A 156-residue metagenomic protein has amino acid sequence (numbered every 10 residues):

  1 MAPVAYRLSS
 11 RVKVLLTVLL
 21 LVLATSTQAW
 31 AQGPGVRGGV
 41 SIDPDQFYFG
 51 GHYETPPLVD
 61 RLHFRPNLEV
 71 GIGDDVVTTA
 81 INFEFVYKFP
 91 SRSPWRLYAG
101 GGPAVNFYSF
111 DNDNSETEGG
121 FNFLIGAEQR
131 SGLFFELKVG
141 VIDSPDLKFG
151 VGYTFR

Functional and structural regions predicted by a protein language model:
M1-Q32: Cleavable N-terminal export/targeting peptides
R11-V12, L19, F49, F121-F123: Residue-level marker for the onset of beta-strands and adjacent loop->beta junctions in well-ordered domains
Q32, D45-F49, D75-I81, W95 (+3 more regions): Residues that define the transmembrane beta-barrel architecture of outer-membrane proteins
Q32-I42, R61-I72, A99-F107, G132-I142: Transmembrane beta-strand segments that form the barrel wall of outer-membrane beta-barrel proteins
R37, G50-E54, E84-V86, L124-E128 (+1 more regions): Outer-membrane beta-barrel architecture
G50-D113, F155-R156: Gram-negative (and chloroplast) outer-membrane scaffold detector with strong preference for beta-barrel transmembrane
G100-V105, G119-A127: Hydrophobic alpha-helical segments of small multi-pass membrane proteins
N122-R156: A charged, solvent-exposed segment within the mature domains of Sec-exported extracytoplasmic proteins
